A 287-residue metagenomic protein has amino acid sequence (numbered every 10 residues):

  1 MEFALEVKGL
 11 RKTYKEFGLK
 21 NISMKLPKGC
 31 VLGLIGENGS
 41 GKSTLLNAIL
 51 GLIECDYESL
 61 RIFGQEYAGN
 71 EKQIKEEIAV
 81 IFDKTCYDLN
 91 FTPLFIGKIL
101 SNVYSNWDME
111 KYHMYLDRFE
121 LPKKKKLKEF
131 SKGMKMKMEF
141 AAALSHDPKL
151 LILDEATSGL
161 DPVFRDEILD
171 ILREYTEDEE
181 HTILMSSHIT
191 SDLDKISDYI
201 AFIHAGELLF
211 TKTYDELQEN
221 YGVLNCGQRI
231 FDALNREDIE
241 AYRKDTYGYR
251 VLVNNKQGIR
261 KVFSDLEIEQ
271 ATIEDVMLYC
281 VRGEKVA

Functional and structural regions predicted by a protein language model:
L5, L19-N21, K75: Conserved structural motif at the start of ABC-family nucleotide-binding domains
L32-E37: The feature captures the beta-strand-to-loop junction immediately N-terminal to the Walker
L50: Helix-to-loop junction immediately C-terminal to a conserved catalytic motif
E58-G69, Q73-I74: Conserved ABC transporter NBD signature motif
E76, V80-E139: ABC-family P-loop ATPase nucleotide-binding domains
L151-E155: Catalytic Walker B motif of ABC-type/P-loop ATPase nucleotide-binding domains
L169-V253: ABC transporter nucleotide-binding domain
